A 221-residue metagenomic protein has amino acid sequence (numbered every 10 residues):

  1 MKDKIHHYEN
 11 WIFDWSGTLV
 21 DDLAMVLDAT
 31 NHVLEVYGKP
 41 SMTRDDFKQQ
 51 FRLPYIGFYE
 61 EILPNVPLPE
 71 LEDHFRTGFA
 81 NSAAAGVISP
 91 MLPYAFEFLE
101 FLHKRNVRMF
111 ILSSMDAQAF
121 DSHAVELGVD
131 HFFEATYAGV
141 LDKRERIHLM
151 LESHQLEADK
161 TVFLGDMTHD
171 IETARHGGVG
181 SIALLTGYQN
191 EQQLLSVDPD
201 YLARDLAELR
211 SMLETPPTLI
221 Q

Functional and structural regions predicted by a protein language model:
K4-P93, R105: N-terminal helical cap/lid subdomain that shapes the substrate entry/recognition surface in HAD-like hydrolases
N10, E145-I171: Conserved Lys-Pro-Asp/Glu-containing loop-to-beta segment of HAD-superfamily phosphomonoesterases, centered on
T18, S113-M115: Conserved phosphate-coupling serine/threonine residues in phosphotransfer and NTP-handling enzymes
D46-F47, V129-K143: A short, structured active-site edge motif that brings together acidic residues
A84-I111, D121, R144: Short, acidic loop-to-helix structural element flanking the phosphoryl-transfer center in phosphate-processing enzymes
F96-H103, L151, I171-R175: Surface-exposed amphipathic alpha-helices with a cationic face
Y137-A138, Y201-D205: Short acidic-hydrophobic, aromatic-tinged amphipathic segments that line or gate anion-handling sites
F163-L202: Acidic, Mg2+-coordinating phosphoryl-transfer loop and its flanking beta/alpha structural elements, shared across
